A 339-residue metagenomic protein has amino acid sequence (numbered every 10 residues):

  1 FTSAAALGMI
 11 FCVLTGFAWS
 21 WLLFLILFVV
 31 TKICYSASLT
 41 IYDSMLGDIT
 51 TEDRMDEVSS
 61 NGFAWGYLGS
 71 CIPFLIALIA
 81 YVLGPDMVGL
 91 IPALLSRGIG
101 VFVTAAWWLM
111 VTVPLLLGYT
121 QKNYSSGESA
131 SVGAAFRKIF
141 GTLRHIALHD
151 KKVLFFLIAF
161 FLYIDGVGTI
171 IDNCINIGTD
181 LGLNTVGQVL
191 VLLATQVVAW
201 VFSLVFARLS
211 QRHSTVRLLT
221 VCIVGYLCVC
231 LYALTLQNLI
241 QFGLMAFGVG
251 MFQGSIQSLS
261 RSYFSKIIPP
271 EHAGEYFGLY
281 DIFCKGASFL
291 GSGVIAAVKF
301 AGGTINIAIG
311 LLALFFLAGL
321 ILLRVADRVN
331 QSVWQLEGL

Functional and structural regions predicted by a protein language model:
F1-V13, R217-Y232: Structural signature of the two symmetry-related core transmembrane helices
L14-F28, L234-M245: Helix-loop junctions at membrane interfaces in 12-TM secondary transporters
S59-Y81, D281-G291: Glycine-rich segments within core transmembrane alpha-helices of 12-TM secondary carriers
A80-A106, A297-F316: A membrane-interface helix-boundary motif in multi-pass transporters
W107-G118, G310-L339: Multi-pass alpha-helical transporter architecture, strongest for 12-TM Major Facilitator/SLC carriers used
Q121-L157: Juxtamembrane intracellular "pre-TM" segments in multi-pass secondary transporters
D172-Q188: Short amphipathic helix-loop junctions that connect adjacent transmembrane helices in Major Facilitator Superfamily/SLC
V201-T215, K299: Helix-to-loop junctions at the C-terminal end of transmembrane segments in multipass secondary transporters
